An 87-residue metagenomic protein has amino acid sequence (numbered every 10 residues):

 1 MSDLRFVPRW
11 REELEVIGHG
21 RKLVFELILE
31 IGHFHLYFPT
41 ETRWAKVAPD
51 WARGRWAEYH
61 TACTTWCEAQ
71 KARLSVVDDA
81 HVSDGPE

Functional and structural regions predicted by a protein language model:
M1-I31: Amphipathic, interaction-prone secondary-structure segments
H35-E87: Acidic, low-complexity intrinsically disordered segments
